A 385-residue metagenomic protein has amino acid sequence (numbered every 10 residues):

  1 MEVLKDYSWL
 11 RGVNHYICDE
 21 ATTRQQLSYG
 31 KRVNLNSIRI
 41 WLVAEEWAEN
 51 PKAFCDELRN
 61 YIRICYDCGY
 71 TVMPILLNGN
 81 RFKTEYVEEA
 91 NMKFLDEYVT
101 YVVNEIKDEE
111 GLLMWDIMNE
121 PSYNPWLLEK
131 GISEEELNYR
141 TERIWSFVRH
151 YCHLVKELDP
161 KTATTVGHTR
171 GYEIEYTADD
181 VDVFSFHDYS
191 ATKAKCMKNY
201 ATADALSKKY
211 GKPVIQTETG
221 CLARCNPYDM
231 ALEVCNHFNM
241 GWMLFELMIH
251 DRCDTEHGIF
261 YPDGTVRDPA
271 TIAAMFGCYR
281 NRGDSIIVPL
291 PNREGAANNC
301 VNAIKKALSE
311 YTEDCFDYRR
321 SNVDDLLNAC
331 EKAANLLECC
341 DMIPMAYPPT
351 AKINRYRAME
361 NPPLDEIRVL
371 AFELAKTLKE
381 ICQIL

Functional and structural regions predicted by a protein language model:
M1-V181, A194, T219, A223-P227 (+3 more regions): Active-site mouth of glycoside hydrolases
D179, Y210-K212: Short, proline-enriched alpha-helix->beta-strand connector loops that line the catalytic pocket of alpha/beta-hydrolase
V183-D188: Short hydrophobic/aromatic-enriched beta-strand-loop microsegments
T192-T202: Substrate-binding surface in catalytic domains of secreted glycosidases
P213-P289: Substrate-binding cleft of secreted/luminal carbohydrate-active enzymes
R293, A297-L385: Long, low-complexity or tandemly repetitive, helically biased scaffold regions used for multimeric assembly/adhesion
